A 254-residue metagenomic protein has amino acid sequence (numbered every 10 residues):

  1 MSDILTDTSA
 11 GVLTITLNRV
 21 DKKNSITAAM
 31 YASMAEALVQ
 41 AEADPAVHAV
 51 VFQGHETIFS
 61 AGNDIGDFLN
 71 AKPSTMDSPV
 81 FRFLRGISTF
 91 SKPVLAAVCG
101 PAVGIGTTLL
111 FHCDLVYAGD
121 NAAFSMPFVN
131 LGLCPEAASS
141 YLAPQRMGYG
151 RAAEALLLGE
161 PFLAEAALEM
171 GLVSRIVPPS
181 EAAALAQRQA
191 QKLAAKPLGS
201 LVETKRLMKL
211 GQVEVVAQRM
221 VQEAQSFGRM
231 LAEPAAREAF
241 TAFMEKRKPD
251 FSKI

Functional and structural regions predicted by a protein language model:
M1-H55, R85: Conserved CoA-thioester-binding segment of acyl-CoA-metabolizing enzymes
I15, R19, M34, F52 (+6 more regions): Terminal peptide-recognition signature
A29, S33, P79, G86 (+5 more regions): Charged catalytic carboxylate motif
A32, V39, A46, G54-T89 (+3 more regions): Glycine- (often His-adjacent) and acidic-residue-rich active-site loop that binds/positions the CoA thioester
S88-L201, G228, E233, E238-T241 (+2 more regions): Crotonase-fold acyl-CoA enzyme core
K205-E214: Short, charged, surface-exposed hinge/linker loops at domain edges that act as mobile lids or interdomain connectors
E214-R219, K253: Short beta-strand->loop
